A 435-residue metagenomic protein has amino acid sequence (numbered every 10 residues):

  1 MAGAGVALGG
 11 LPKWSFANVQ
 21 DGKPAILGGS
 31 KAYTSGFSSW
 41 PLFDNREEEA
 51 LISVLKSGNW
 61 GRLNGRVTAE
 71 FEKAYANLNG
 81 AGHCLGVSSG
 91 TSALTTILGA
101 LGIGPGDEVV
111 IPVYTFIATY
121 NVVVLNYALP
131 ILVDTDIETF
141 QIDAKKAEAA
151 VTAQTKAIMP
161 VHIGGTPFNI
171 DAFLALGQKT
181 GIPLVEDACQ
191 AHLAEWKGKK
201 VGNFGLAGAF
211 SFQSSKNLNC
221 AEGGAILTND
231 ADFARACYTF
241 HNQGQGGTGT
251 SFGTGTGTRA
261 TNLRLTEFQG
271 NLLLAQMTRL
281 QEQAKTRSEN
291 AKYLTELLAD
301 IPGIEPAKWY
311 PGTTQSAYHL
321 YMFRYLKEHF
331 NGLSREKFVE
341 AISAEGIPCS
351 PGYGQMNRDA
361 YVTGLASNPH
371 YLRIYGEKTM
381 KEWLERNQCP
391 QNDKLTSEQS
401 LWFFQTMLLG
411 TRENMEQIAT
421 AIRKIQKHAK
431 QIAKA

Functional and structural regions predicted by a protein language model:
M1-N18: N-terminal export signals
K13-G61, V67, K73, N77: C-terminal segment of N-terminal export signals and the immediately downstream linker at the start of the mature
A50-L51, Y75, A93, V109 (+15 more regions): Generic structural signal for small/hydrophobic residues in well-ordered secondary structure, especially within
G61-E108, V122-V123, L132, K199: Phosphate-binding glycine-rich loop
G99-A188, E195: PLP-dependent aminotransferase-like
A100, A307-L384: Conserved PLP-binding catalytic core of the aspartate aminotransferase-like
A191-K197, V201-L320: Active-site region of PLP-dependent enzymes
N331, G364, N368-A435: PLP-dependent enzyme catalytic core of the Aspartate aminotransferase-like
